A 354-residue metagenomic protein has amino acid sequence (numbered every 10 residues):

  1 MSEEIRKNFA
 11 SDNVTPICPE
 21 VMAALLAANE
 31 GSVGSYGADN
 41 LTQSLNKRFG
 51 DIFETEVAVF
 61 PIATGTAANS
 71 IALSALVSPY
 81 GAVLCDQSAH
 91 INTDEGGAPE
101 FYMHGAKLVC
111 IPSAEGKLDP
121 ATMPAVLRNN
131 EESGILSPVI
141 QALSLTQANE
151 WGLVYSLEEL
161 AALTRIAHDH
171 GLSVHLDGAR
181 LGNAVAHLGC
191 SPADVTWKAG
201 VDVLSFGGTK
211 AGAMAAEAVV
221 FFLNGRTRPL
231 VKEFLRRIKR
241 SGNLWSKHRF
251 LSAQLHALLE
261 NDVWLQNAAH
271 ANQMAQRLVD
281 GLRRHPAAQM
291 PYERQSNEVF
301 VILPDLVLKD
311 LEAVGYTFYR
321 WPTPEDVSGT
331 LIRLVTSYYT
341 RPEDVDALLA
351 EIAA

Functional and structural regions predicted by a protein language model:
S2-V314, P322-T340, L348-I352: Conserved PLP-enzyme active-site core in the AAT-like
